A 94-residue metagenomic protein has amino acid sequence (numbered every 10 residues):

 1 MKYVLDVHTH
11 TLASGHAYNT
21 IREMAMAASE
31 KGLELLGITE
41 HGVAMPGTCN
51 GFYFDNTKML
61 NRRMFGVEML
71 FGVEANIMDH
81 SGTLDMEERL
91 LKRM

Functional and structural regions predicted by a protein language model:
M1-M94: A metal-dependent hydrolase metal-coordination microenvironment
